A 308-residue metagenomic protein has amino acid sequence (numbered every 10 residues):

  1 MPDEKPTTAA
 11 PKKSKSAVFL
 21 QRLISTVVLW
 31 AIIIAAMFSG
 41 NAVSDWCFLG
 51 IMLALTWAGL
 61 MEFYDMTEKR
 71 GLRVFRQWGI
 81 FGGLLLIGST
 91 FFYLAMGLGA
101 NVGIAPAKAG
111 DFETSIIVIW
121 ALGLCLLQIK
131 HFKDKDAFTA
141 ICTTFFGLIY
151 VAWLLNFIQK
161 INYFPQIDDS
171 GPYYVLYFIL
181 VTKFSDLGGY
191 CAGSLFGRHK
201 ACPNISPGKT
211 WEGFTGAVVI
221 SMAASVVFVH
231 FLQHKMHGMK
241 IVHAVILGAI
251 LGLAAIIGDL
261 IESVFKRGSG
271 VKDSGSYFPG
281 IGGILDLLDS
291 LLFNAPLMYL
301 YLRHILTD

Functional and structural regions predicted by a protein language model:
P2-A249: Membrane-embedded alpha-helical bundles of polytopic integral membrane proteins
L23, F63, L187, L260-S263 (+1 more regions): Generic detector of well-ordered alpha-helical packing
T182-S194, A254-R267: Short helical (or helix-break) motifs at transmembrane helix termini and adjacent helical loops in multi-pass membrane
S221-M222, L287, N294, R303: Hydrophobic transmembrane alpha-helices of multi-pass small-molecule transporters
A249-I257, I284-L292: Hydrophobic transmembrane alpha-helical segments of multi-pass transport and channel proteins
F265-K266, D289-M298: C-terminal transmembrane helix pair
G268-S290: Interfacial loop-to-transmembrane junctions
Y301-D308: Juxtamembrane boundary at the C-terminal end of a transmembrane helix
